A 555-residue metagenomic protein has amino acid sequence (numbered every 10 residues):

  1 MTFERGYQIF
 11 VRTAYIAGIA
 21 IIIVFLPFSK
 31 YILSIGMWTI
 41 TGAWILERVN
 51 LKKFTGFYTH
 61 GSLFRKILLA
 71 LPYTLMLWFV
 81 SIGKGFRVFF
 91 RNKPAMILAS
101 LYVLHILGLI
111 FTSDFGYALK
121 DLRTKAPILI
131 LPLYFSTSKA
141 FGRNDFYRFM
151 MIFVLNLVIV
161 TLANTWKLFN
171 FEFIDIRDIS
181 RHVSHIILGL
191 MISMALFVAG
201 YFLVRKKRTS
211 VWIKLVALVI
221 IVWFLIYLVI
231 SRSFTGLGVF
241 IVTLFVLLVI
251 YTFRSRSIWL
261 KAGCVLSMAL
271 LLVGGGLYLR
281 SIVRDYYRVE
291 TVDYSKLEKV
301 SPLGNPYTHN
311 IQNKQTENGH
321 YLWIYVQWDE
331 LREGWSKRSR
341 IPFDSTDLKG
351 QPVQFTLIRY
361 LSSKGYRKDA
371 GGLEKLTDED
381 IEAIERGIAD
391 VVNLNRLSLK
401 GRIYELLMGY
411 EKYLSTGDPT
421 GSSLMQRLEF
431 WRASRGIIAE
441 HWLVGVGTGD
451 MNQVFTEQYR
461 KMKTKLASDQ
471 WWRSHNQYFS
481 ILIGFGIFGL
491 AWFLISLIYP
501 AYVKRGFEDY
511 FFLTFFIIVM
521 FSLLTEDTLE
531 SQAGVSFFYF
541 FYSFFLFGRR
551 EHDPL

Functional and structural regions predicted by a protein language model:
T2-R12, R48-M96, F202-L218, Y251-A262 (+1 more regions): Membrane-interface helix-loop-helix junctions at transmembrane boundaries of multi-pass membrane enzymes, predominantly
G6, Y102, I106-I110, I130-P132 (+4 more regions): Alpha-helical transmembrane segments of multi-pass inner-membrane proteins
A14-I22, M96-Y102, V216, I220-I221 (+5 more regions): Loop-to-helix entry and N-terminal half of a specific, functionally important transmembrane alpha helix in multi-pass
G18-P27, T39-T124, F153-N164, V519: N-terminal hydrophobic segments of proteins, predominantly signal-anchor/transmembrane helices of inner/organellar
K30, G116-D121, R143, I174-I186 (+3 more regions): Membrane-interface catalytic loops of GT-C/OST-like multi-pass glycosylation enzymes that act
L33-W44, K120-L133, I186-F202, T235-L247 (+2 more regions): Hydrophobic core segments of transmembrane alpha-helices in multi-pass, intramembrane catalytic enzymes
W38-R48, L244-F245, I258, F493-S496 (+1 more regions): Transmembrane alpha-helices of multi-pass inner-membrane enzymes
P342-A370, R402, E411-E440, V444-F485: Long extracytoplasmic/lumenal interhelical loops at the membrane interface of multi-pass membrane proteins
